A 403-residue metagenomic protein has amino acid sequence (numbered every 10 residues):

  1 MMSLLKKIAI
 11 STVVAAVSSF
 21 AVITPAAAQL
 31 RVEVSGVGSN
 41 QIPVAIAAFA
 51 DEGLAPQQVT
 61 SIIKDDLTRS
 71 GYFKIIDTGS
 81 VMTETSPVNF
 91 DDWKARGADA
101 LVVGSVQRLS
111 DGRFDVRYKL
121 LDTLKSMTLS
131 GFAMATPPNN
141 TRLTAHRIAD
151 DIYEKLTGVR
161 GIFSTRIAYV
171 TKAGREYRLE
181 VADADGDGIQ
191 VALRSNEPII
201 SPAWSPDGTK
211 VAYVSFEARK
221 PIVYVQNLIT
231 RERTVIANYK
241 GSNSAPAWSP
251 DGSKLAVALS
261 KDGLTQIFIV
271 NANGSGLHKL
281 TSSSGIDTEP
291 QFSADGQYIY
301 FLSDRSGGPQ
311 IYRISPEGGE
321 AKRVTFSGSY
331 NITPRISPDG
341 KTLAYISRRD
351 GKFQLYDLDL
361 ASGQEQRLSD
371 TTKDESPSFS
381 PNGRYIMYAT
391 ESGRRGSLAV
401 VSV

Functional and structural regions predicted by a protein language model:
V17-A26: C-terminal segment of classical bacterial N-terminal signal peptides
L30, S86-D151: Amphipathic beta-strand/beta-sheet edge segments enriched in Tyr/Trp
E33-W93, V102: Short beta-strand->alpha-helix linker/helix-N-cap micro-motif that forms a surface specificity/interaction loop
V103, I167-V170, K210-V214, K254-A258 (+3 more regions): Residue position within the beta-strands of beta-propeller blades
G112-D115, R175-E180, K220-Y224, L264-F268 (+3 more regions): Structural motif
V159-T165, S201-K210, P246-K254, P290-Y298 (+2 more regions): Blade-terminus and WD-like Trp-Asp/Gly-His loop motifs, strongest in beta-propeller folds
E176, P198-S201, K220, S242-A245 (+6 more regions): Conserved positions at the start
D183-P198, Q226-S244, V270-T288, I314-Y330 (+2 more regions): Multi-bladed beta-propeller domains
